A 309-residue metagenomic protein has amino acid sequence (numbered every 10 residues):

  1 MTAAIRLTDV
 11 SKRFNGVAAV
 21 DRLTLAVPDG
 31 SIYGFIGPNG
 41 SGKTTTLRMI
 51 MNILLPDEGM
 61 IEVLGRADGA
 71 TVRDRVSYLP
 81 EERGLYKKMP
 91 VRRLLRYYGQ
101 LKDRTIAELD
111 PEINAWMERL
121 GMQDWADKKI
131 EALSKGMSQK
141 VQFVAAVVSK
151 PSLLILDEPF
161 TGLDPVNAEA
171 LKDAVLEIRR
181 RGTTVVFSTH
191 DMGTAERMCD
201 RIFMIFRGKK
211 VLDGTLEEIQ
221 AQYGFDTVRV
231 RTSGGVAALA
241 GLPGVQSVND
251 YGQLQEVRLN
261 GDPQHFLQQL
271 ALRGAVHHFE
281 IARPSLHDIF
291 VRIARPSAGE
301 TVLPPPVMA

Functional and structural regions predicted by a protein language model:
M51: Helix-to-loop junction immediately C-terminal to a conserved catalytic motif
G59-V72: Conserved ABC transporter NBD signature motif
R96, Q100, A107-W125: Conserved ABC ATPase "signature" region
K129-G136: Conserved ABC ATPase signature
L154-D157: Catalytic Walker B motif of ABC-type/P-loop ATPase nucleotide-binding domains
K172-N260: ABC transporter nucleotide-binding domain
